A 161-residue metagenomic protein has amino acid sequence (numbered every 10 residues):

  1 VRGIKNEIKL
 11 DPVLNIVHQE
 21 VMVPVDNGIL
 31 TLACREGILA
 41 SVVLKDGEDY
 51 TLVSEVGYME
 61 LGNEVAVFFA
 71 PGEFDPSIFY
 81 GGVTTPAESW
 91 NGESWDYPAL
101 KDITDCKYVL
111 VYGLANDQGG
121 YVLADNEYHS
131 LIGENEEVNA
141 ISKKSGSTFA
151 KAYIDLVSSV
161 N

Functional and structural regions predicted by a protein language model:
V1-N161: Non-catalytic substrate/cofactor recognition surfaces at enzyme active-site rims
